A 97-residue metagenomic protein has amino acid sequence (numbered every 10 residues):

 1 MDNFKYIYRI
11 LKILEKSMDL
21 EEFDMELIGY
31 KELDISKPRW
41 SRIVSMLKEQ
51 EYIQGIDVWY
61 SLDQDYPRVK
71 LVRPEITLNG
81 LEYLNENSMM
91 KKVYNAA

Functional and structural regions predicted by a protein language model:
M1-E32: Short amphipathic alpha-helical interface segments
L14-S17, L47, L84-N87: Generic structural signal for hydrophobic core residues of well-folded globular domains
E22-F23, I56, K92-A96: Short, solvent-exposed secondary-structure capping/transition elements
M25-Y30, V58-Q64: Short linear capping/connector segments at secondary-structure termini
L33-Q50, Q54-D57, K70-L71: Short amphipathic alpha-helical interaction segments
L62-A97: Short, amphipathic alpha-helical interaction segments positioned at domain boundaries
